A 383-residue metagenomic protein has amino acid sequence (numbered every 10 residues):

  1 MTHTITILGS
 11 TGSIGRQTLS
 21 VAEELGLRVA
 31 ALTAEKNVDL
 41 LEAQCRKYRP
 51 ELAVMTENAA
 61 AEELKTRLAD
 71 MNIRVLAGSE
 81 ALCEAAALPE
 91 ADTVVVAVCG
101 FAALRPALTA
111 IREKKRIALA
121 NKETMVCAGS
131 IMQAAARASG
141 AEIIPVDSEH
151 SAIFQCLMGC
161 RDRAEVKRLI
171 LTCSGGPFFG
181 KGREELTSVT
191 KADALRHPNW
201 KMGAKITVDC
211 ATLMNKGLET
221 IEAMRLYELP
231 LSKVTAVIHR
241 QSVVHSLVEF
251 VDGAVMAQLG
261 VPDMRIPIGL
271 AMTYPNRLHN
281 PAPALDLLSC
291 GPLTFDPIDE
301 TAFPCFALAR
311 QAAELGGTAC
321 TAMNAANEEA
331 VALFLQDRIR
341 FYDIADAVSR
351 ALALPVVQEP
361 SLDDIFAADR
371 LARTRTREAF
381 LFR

Functional and structural regions predicted by a protein language model:
M1-R383: Catalytic, metal-anchored helix/loop core of enzyme active sites in primary metabolism
